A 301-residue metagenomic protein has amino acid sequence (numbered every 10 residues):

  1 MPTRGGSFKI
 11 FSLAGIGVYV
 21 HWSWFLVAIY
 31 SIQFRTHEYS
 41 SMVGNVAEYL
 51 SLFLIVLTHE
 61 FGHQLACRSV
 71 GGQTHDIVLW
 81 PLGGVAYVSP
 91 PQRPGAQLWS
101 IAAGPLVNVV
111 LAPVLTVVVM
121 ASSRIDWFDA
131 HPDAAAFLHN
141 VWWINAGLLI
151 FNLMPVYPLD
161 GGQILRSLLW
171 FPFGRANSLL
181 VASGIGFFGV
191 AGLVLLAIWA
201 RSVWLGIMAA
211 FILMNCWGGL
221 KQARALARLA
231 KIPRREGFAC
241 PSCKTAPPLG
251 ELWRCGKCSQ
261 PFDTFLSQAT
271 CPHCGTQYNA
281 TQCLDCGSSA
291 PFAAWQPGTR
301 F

Functional and structural regions predicted by a protein language model:
M1-L284, S289-F301: Hydrophobic transmembrane alpha-helices and their immediate loop junctions in multi-pass integral membrane proteins
